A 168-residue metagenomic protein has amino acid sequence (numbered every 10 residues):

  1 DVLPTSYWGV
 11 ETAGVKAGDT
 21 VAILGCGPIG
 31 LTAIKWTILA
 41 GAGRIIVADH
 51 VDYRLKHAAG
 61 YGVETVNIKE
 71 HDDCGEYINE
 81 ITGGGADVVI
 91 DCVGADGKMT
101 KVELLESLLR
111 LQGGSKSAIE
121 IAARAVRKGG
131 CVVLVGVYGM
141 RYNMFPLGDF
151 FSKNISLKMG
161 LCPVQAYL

Functional and structural regions predicted by a protein language model:
D1, R110, M159: Short, surface-exposed alpha-helical recognition segments that flank or form part of ligand/macromolecule-binding
D1-H71, E76, I90: Mid-domain Rossmann-like dinucleotide-binding core that forms the NAD(H)/NADP(H) cofactor-binding site
V2, S115, Y167: Conserved donor sugar-nucleotide recognition element shared by glycan-biosynthetic enzymes
T12-V15, K56-I155: Glycine-rich cofactor phosphate-binding loops and adjacent beta1-alpha1 units of small-molecule cofactor enzyme domains
I45-I46, V133, K158: Conserved beta-strand positions in the Rossmann-like core of class I SAM-dependent methyltransferases
H50-V51, Y138, P163: Residues in the short beta-alpha loop(s) of Rossmann-like NAD(P)-binding domains
K158-L168: Active-site capping/gating segments
